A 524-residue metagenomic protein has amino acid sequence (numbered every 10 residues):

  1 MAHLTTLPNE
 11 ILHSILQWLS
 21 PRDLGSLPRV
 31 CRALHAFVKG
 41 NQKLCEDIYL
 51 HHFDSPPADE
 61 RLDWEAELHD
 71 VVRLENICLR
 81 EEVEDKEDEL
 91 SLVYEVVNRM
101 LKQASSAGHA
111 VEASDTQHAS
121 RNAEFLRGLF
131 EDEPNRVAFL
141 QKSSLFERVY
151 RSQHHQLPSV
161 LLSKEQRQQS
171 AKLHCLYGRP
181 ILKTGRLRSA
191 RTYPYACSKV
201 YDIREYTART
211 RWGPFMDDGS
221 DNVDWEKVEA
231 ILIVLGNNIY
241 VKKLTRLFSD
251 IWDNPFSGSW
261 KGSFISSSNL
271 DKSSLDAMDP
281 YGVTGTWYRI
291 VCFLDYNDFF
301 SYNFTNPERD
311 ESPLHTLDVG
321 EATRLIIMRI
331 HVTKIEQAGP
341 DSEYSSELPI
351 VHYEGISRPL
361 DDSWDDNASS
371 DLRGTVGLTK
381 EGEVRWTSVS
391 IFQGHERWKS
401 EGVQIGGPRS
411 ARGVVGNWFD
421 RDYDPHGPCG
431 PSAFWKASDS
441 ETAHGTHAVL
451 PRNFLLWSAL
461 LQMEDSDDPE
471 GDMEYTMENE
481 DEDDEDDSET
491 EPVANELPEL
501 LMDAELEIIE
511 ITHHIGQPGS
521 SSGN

Functional and structural regions predicted by a protein language model:
A2-Q141, S273-P280: Skp1-binding F-box subdomain of Cullin-RING ligase substrate receptors
H3, H13, H35, H51-H52 (+12 more regions): Histidine (H) residue identity feature
S14, L68-E75, V96-M100, V149 (+5 more regions): Generic hydrophobic, helix-prone segments enriched in Leu/Val/Ile
V97, L126, F146, L157 (+8 more regions): Generic preference for hydrophobic/aromatic residues in regular secondary structure cores
G108-R209, D218: Alpha-helical bundle/repeat cores within regulatory domains of eukaryotic proteins
K164, Q169-V319, P425, H447 (+1 more regions): Peripheral membrane interaction modules
K272-N524: C-terminal, beta-strand-rich globular interaction domains
